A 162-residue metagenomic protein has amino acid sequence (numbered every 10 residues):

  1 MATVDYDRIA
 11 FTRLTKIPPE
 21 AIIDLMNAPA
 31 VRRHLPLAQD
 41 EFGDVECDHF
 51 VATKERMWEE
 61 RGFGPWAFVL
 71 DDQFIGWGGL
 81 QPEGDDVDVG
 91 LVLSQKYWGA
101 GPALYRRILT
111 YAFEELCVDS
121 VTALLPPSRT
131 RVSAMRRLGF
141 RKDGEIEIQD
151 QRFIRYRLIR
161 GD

Functional and structural regions predicted by a protein language model:
M1-H34, P65-D162: Acyl-donor (CoA/ACP) binding surface of acyl/acetyltransferases
R32-T53: Conserved GNAT-fold acetyl-CoA-binding loop/helix
Q39-G43, G64, P127: Short, conserved alpha-helical segments within structured domains
K54-A67: A short helix-loop-beta-strand connector motif used in the catalytic cores of GNAT acetyltransferases and, in some
